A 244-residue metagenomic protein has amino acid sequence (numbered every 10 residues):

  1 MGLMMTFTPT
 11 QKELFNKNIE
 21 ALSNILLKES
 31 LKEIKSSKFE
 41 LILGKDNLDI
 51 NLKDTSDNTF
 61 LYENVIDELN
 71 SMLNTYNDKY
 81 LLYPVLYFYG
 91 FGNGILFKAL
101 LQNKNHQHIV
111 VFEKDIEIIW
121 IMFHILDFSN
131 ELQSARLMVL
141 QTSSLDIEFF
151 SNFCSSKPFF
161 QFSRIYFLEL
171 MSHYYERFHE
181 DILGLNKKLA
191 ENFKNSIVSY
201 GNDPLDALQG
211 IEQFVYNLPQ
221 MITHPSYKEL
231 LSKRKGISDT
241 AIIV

Functional and structural regions predicted by a protein language model:
G2-I243: N-terminal donor/sugar-recognition subdomains of glycan-related enzymes, prototypically the membrane-proximal stem
